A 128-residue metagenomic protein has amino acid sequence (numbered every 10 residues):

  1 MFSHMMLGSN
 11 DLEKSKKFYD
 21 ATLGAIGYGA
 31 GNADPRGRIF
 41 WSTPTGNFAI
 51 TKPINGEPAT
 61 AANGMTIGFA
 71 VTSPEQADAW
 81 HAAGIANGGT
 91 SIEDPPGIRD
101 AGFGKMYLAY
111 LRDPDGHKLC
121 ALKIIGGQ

Functional and structural regions predicted by a protein language model:
M1-K16, I67, L122-Q128: N-terminal beta-strand motif that seeds the catalytic metal site of vicinal oxygen chelate
L7-F48: Core segments of cupin and vicinal oxygen chelate
N10-K14, F69-D115: Vicinal oxygen chelate
G29-A33, I98-D100, L122-G126: Conserved catalytic-core motifs of GNAT/GCN5-like acyltransferases
G37-I39, M65, K105-A109: Short beta-strand micro-motifs in enzyme catalytic cores
I39-I85: Long, continuous compositionally biased terminal/linker segments
F40-T45, L111-P114, I124: Active-site beta-strand termini and strand-to-loop segments that position acidic
